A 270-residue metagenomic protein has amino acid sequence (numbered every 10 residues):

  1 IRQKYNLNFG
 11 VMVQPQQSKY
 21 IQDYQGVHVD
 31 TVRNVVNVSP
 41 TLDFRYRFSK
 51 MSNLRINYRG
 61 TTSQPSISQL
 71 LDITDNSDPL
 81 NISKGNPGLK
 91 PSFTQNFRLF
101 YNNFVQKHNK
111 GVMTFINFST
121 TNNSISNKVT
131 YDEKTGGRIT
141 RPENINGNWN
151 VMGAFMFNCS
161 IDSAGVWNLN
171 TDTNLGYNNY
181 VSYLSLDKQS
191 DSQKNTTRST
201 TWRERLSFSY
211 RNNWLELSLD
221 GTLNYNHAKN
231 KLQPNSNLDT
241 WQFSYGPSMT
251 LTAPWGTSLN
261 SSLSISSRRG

Functional and structural regions predicted by a protein language model:
I1-G270: Exposed, low-structure sequence patches enriched in small/polar residues
